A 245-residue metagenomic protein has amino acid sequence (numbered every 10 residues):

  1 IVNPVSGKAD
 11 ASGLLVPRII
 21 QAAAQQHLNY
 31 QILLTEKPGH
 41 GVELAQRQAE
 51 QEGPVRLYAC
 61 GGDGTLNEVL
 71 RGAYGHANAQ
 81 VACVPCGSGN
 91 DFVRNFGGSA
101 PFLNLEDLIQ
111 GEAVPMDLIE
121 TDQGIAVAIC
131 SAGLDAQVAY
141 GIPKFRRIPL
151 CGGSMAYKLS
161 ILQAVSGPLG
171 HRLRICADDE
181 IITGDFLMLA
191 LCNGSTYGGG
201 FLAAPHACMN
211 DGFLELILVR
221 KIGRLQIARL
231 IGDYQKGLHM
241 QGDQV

Functional and structural regions predicted by a protein language model:
I1-L57: ATP/NTP phosphate-donor binding region
P4, C60-G62, V84-C86: Glycine-rich beta-strand-to-loop/alpha-helix junction loops that act as flexible
S12, A177-T183, C208, L218-V245: ATP/nucleoside-binding phosphotransfer catalytic cores, i.e., glycine-rich phosphate-binding loops
T35, Y74-M188: Catalytic core of DAGKc-family lipid kinases
T65-A77: Short Gly/Thr/Asp-enriched flexible loops that form oxyanion-binding sites at enzyme active sites
S131, D135, A190-A204: Glycine-rich phosphate/pyrophosphate-binding beta-alpha loops
R146-A156, G199-G200, P205-L225: Gly/Ser/Thr-rich active-site loops/lids in small-molecule metabolic enzymes that frequently grip phosphoryl groups
